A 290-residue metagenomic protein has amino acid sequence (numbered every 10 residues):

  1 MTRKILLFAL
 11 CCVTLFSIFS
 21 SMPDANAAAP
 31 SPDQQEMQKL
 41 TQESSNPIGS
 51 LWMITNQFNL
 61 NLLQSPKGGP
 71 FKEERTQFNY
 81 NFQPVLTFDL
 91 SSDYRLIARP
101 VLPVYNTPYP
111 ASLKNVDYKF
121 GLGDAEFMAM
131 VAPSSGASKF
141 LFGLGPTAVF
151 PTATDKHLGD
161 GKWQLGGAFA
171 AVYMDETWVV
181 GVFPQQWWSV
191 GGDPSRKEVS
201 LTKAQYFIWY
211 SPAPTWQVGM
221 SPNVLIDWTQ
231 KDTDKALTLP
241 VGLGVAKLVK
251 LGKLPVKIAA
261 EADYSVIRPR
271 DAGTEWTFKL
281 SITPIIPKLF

Functional and structural regions predicted by a protein language model:
M1-E36, L40-T41, F290: Cleavable N-terminal export/targeting peptides
A27-F290: Transmembrane beta-barrel domains of Gram-negative outer membranes and organellar outer membranes
